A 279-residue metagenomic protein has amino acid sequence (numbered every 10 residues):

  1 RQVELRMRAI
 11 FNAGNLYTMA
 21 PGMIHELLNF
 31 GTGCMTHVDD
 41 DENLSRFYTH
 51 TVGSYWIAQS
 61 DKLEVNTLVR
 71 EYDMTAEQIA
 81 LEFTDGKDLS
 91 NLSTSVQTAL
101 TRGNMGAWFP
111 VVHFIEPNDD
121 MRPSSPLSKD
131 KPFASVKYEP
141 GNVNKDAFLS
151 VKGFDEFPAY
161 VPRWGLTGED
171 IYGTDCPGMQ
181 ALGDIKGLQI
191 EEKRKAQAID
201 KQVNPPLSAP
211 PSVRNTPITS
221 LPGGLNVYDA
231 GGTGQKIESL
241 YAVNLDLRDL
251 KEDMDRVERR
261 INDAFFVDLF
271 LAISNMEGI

Functional and structural regions predicted by a protein language model:
R1-I279: Extended alpha-helical, oligomerization-prone segments that build pores/tubes and scaffolds
